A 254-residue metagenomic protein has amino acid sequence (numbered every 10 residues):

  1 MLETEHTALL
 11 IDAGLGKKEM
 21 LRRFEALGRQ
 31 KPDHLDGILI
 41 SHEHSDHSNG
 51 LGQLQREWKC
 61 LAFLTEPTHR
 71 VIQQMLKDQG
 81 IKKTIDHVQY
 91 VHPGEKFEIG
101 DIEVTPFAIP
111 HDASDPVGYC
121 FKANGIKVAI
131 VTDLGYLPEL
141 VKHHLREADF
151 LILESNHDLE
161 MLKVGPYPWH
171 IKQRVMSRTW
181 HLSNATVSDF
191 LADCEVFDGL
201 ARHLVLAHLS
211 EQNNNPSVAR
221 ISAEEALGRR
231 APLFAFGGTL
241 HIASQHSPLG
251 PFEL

Functional and structural regions predicted by a protein language model:
M1-L27, K31, P116-T132, F150: Conserved beta-strand hairpin/beta-sheet module of binuclear metal-dependent hydrolase folds, prominently
L10-G14, L35-E43, A62-E66, A129-T132 (+3 more regions): Active-site neighborhood of phospho(di)ester-bond hydrolases with catalytic His/Asp-centered motifs
K17-T65: Active-site metal-binding motif and surrounding structural segment of the metallo-beta-lactamase
L35, I85, A148-D149: Short, well-ordered alpha-helix to beta-strand connector turns
N49-W58, Q73-L76, N214-I221: Metal-dependent catalytic neighborhoods of phosphoester/phosphodiester hydrolases
E66-V117, K122-G125: Metallo-beta-lactamase
E139-I242: Cap/insert and terminal regions of metallo-dependent hydrolase folds
G238-L254: Short, basic/aromatic-enriched C-terminal tail that caps enzymatic domains
